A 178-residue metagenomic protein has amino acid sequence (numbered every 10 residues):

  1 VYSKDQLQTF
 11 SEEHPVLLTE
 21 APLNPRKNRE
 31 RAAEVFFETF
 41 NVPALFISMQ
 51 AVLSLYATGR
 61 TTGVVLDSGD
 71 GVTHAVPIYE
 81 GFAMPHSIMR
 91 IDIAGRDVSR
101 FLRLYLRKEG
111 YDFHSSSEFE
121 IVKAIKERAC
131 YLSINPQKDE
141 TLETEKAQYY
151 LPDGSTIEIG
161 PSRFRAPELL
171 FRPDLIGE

Functional and structural regions predicted by a protein language model:
V1-E178: C-terminal region/appendage detector
